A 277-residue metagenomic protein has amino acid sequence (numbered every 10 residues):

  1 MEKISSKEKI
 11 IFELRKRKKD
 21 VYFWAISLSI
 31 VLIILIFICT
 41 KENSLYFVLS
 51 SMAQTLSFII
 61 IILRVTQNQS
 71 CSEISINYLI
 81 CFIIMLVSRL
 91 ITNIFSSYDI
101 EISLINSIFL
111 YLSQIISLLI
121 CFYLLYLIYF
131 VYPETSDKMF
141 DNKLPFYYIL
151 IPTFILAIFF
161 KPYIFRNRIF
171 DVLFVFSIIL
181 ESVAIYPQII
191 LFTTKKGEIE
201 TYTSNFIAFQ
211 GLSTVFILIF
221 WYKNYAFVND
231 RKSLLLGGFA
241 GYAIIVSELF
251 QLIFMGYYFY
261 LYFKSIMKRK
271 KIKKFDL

Functional and structural regions predicted by a protein language model:
M1-L277: Alpha-helical membrane-protein topology signature
